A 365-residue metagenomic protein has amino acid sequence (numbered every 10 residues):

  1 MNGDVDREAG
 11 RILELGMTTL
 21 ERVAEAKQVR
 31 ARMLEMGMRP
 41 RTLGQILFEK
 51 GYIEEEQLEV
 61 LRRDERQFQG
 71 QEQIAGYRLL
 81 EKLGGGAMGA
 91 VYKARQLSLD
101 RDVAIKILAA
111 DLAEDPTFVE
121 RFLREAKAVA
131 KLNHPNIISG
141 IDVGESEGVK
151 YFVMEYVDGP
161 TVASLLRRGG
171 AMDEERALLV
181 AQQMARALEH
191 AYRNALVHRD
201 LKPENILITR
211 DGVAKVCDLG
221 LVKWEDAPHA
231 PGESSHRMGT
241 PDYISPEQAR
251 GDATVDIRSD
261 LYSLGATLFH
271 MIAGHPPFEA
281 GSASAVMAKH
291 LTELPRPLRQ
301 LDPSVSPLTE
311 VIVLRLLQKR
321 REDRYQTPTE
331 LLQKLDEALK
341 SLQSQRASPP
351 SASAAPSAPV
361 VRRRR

Functional and structural regions predicted by a protein language model:
M1-A110, V119-E120: Non-catalytic accessory regions
A109-K131: AlphaC helix of the eukaryotic protein kinase fold
A113-T117, R210-T254: Activation segment of protein kinases
V143: Activation-segment/catalytic-loop signature of the eukaryotic protein kinase fold
E147-T161, L165: Conserved short submotifs of the Hanks-type protein kinase catalytic core that shape the nucleotide-binding pocket
V180-A181: Activation segment signature within eukaryotic-like protein kinase domains
R186-L196: Protein kinase catalytic-loop region centered on the HRD/HxD motif
L188-E189, L207, C217, T240-A347: C-terminal lobe helix-coil module of Hanks-type protein kinase domains
